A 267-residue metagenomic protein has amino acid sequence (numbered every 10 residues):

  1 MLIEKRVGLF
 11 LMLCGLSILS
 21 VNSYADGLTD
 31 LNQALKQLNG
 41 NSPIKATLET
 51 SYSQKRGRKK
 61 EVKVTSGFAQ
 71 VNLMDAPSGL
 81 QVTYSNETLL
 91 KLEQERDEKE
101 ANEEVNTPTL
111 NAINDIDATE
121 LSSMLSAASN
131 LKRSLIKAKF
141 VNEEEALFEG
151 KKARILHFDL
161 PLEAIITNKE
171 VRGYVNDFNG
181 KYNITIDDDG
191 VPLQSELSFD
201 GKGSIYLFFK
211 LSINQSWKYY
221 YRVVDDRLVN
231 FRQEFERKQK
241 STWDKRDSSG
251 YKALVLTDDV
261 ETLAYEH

Functional and structural regions predicted by a protein language model:
M1-L11: Bacterial N-terminal signal peptides that target proteins for export
S20-N22: N-terminal signal peptide c-region/cleavage motif recognized by signal peptidases
D26-F178, D200-Y206, K210, D247 (+1 more regions): Structured extracytoplasmic
P43, K151-A153, D177-N179, D188-Q194 (+2 more regions): Coil-to-beta-strand transition motifs
P77-T88, V191-S198, R227-Q239: Short, well-ordered strand-loop elements centered on a beta-strand within folded domains, enriched for acidic residues
S198-K252: Short aromatic loop motif centered on NTY/YTY
